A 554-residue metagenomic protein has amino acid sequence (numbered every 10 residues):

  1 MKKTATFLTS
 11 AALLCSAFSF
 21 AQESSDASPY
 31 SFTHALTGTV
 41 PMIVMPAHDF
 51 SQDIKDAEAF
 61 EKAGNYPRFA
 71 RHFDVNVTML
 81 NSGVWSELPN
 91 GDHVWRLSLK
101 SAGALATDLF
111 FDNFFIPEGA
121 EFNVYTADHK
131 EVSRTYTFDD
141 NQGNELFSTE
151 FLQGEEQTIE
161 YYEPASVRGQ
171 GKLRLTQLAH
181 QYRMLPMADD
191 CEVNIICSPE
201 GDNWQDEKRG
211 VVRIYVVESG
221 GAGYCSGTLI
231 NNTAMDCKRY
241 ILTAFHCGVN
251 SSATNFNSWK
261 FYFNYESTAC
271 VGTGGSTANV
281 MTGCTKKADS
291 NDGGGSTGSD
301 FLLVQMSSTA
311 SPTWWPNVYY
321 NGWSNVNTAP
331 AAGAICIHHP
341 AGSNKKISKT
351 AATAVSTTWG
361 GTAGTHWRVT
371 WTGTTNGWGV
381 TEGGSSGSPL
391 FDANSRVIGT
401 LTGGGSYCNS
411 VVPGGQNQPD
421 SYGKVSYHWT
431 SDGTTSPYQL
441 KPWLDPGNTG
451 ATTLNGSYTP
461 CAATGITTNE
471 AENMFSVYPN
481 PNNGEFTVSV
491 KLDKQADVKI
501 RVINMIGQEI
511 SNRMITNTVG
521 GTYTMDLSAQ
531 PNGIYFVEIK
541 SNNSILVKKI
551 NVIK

Functional and structural regions predicted by a protein language model:
M1-A27, I466, Q508, I534-F536 (+2 more regions): Bacterial Sec-dependent N-terminal signal peptides
Q22-V94, D140-N231: Protease-domain processing segments flanking chymotrypsin-fold serine proteases, especially trypsin-like
I116-K130: Short, surface-exposed beta-strand/strand-loop-strand elements in extracellular ectodomains
L152-V369: Serine endopeptidase catalytic core focused on the charge-relay Asp
T228-R239, W378-L401: Catalytic nucleophile loop of clan PA
I241, T273-G283, K287-A288, G294 (+2 more regions): C-terminal subregion of chymotrypsin/trypsin-like serine protease catalytic domains
K346, S356, L440-Y478, K491-D493 (+1 more regions): Residue-level detector of functionally pivotal "anchor" positions at catalytic/ligand-binding pockets or at interdomain
T468-K554: C-terminal outer-membrane/trafficking sorting elements
